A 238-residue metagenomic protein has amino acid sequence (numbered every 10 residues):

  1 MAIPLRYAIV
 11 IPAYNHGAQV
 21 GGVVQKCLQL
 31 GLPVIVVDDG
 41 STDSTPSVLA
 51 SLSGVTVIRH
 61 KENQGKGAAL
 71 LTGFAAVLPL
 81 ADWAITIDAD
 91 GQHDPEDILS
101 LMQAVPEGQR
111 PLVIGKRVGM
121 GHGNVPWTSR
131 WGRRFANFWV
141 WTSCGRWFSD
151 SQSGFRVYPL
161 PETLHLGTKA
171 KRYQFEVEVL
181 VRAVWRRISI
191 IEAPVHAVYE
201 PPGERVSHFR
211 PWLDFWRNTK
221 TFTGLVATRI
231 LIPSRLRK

Functional and structural regions predicted by a protein language model:
M1-P4, G145, T168-K238: Hydrophobic helical membrane-anchoring modules
R6-A8, P33, E178: Cell-envelope/extracellular polymer assembly enzymes that use nucleotide-activated donors
N15-Q29: Short, well-formed alpha-helical segments that are part of the catalytic scaffolds of diverse glycosyltransferases
A18-G22, D43-S51: Acidic helix N-cap motif at the loop->helix transition within catalytic regions of sugar-transfer enzymes
I35, P46-V77: Conserved donor nucleotide-binding strand/loop of the catalytic core
D38-S47, G91: A conserved acidic beta->alpha catalytic loop
E62, K66-A76, W83, P95-Y173 (+2 more regions): Acceptor/aglycone-binding surface of glycosyltransferases and processive sugar-polymer synthases
A81-Q92: Short beta-strand-to-loop acidic/aromatic patch adjacent to the donor-nucleotide binding site
